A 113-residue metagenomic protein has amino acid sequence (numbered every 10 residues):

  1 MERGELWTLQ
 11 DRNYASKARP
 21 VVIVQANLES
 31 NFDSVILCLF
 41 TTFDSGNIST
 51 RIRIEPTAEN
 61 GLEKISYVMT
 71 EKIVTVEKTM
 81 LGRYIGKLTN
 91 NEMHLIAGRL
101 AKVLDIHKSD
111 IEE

Functional and structural regions predicted by a protein language model:
T8, A15-A18, I23-P56: Compact nucleic-acid interaction/catalytic patches
D11, F40-N47, E63-V74: Membrane-targeting and insertion segments and their boundary/processing signals
A58-E113: C-terminal terminal-subdomain/extension
